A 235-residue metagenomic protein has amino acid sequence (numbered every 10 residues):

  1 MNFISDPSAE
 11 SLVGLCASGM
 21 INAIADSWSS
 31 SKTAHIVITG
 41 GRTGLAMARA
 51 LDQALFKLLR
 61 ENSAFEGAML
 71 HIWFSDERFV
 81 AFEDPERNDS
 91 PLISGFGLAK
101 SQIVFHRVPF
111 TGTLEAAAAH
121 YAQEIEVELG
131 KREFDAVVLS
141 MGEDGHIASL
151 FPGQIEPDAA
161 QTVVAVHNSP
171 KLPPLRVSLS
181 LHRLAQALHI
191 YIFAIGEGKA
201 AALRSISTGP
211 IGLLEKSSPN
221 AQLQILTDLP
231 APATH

Functional and structural regions predicted by a protein language model:
M1-I36: N-terminal glycine-/serine-/threonine-rich phosphate-binding loop
S29-K57: Glycine-rich N-terminal segment of FAD-binding domains in flavoprotein oxidoreductases, spanning the beta-loop-helix
I38-T43, L139-E143, I195: Glycine-rich beta-strand-to-loop/alpha-helix junction loops that act as flexible
A50-A64, S90-I93, P152-Q161: A glycine- and small-aliphatic-rich helix-loop capping segment at beta-alpha/alpha-beta transitions that lines
S63-V138: Ligand-binding beta-strand-loop-alpha-helix segment within the catalytic cores of soluble metabolic enzymes
A118, I147-G153, A202-I206: A short secondary-structure junction signal
V137-H182: Class I SAM-dependent methyltransferase SAM-binding "motif I" and its flanking Rossmann-like core
L184-H235: C-terminal functional extensions of proteins
